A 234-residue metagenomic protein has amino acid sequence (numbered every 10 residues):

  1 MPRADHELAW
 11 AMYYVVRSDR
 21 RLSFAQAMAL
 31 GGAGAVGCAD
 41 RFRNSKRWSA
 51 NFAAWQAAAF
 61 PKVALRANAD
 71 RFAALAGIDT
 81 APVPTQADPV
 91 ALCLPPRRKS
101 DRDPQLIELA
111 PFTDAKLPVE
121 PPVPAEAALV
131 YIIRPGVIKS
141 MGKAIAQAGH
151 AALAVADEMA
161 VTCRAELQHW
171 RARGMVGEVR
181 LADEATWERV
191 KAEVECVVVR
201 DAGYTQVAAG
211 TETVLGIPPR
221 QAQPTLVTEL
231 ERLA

Functional and structural regions predicted by a protein language model:
M1-A234: Positively charged, small/polar-rich N-terminal and surface patches that mediate targeting and assembly and bind
